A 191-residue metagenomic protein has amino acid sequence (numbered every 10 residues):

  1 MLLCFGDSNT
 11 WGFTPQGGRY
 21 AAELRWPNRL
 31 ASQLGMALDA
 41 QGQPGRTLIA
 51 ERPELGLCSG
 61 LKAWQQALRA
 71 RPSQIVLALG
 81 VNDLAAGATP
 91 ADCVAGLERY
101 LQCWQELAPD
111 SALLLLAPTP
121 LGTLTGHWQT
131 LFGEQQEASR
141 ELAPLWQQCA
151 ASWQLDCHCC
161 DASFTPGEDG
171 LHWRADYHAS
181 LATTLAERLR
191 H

Functional and structural regions predicted by a protein language model:
L2, N9-R99, E137-R140, H172: Conserved SGNH/GDSL esterase-like catalytic core that processes O-acyl groups on lipids and polysaccharides
C4, L77, L114-A117: Structural beta-sheet core signal
W26, L38, G167-H191: Histidine-centered active-site loop/cap adjacent to the catalytic His in serine esterases/O-acetyl transfer systems
A37-D39, A112, Q154-D156: Conserved beta-strand segments of alpha/beta enzyme cores
A40-G42, A117, C159-D161: Residue-level recognition of beta-strand->loop/alpha-helix junctions
E106-A112: A short helix->loop->beta-strand "cap" motif at the edges of active sites that frequently abuts
L121-C160: Substrate-gating cap/lid alpha-helix
